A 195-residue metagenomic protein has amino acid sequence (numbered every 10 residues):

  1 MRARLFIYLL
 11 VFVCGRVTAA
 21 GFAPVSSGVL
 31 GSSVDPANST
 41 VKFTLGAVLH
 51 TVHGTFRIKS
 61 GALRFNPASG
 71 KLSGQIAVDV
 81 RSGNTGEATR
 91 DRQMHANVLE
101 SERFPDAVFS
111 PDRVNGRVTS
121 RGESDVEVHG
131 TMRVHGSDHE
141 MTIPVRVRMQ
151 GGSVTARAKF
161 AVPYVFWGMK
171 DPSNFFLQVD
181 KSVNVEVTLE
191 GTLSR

Functional and structural regions predicted by a protein language model:
M1, G15-T18: N-terminal cationic amphipathic segment used for targeting or macromolecule association
M1-I7: Bacterial N-terminal signal peptides that target proteins for export
I7-R16: Bacterial N-terminal signal peptides
A19-R195: Low-complexity, acidic/polar, glycine-enriched regions of mature
